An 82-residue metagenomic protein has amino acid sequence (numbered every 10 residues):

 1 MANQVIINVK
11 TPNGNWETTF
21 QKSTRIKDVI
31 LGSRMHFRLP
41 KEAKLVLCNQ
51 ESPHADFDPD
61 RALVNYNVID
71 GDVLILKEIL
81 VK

Functional and structural regions predicted by a protein language model:
M1-K82: Ubiquitin system architectures
